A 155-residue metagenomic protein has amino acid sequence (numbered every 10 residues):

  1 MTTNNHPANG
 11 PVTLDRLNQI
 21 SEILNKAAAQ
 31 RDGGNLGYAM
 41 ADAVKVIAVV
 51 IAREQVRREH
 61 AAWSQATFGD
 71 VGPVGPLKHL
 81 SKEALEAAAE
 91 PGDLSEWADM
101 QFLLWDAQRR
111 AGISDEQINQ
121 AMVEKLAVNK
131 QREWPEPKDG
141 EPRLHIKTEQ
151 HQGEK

Functional and structural regions predicted by a protein language model:
M1-A41, V49-Q65, E149-K155: Extreme N-terminal leader/activation tails
N4, I51-K155: Flexible "arm" and connector segments at domain edges
M40-A43, L77: Generic structural signal for well-ordered secondary structure
